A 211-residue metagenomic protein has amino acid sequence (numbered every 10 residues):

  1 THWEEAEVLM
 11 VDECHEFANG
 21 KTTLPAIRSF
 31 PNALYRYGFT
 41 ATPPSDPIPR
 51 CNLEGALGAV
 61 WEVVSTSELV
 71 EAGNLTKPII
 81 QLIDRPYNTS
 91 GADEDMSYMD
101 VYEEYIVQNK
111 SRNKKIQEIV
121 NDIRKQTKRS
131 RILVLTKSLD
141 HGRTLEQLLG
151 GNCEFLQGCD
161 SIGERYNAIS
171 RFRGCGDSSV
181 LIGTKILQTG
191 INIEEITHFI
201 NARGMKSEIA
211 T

Functional and structural regions predicted by a protein language model:
T1-E5, R165-A168: Inter-Walker segment of RecA-like/P-loop motor cores
A6-E7, I182-G183, T189-G204, T211: A short beta-strand element within the Helicase C-terminal
E7-V8, H15-Q81: Post-DEXD/H (motif II) to motif III coupling segment of the RecA-like Helicase ATP-binding lobe
E13, F39-P43, T136-S138, T184-I186: A short beta-strand-to-loop transition that corresponds to the Sensor-1 phosphate-sensing loop of AAA+ P-loop ATPases
C14-E16, A41-P43, L156-I162, R203-I209: Short, acidic/turn-prone active-site loops that include or flank metal/cofactor- and phosphate-binding residues
S45-R50, V64, S90, G190-I193 (+1 more regions): Switch/connector loops and helix/strand junctions flanking conserved nucleotide-binding motifs in nucleotide-processing
G91-L148: Conserved interdomain hinge at the start of the Helicase C-terminal
R131-L135, H141-T144, G150-I191, A210: Conserved helicase ATPase core of P-loop NTP-dependent helicases/translocases
